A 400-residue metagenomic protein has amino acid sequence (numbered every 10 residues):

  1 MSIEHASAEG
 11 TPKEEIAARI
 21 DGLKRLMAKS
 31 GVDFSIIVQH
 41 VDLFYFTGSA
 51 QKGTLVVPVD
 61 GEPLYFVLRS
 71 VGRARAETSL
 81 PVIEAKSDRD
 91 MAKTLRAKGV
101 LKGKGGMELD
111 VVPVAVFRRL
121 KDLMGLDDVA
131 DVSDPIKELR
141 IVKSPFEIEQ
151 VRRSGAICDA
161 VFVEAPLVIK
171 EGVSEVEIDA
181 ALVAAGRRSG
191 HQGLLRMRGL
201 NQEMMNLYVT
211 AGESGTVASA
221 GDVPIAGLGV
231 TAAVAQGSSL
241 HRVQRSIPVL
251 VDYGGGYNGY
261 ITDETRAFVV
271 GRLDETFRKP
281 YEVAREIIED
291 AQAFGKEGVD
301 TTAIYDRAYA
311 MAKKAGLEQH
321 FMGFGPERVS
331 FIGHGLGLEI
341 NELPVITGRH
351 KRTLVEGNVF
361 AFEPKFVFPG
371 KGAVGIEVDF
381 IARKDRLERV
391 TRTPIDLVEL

Functional and structural regions predicted by a protein language model:
M1-L400: Active-site neighborhoods and metal-handling regions in enzymes and metal-associated proteins
